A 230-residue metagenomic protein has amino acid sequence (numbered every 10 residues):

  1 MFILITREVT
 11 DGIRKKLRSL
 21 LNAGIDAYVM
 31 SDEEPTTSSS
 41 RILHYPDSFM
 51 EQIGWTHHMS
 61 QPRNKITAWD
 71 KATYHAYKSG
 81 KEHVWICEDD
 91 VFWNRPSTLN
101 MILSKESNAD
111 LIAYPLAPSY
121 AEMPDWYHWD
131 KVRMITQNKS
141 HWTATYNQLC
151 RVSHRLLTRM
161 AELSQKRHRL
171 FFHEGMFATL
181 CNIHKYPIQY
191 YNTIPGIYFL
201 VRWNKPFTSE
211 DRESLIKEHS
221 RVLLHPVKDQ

Functional and structural regions predicted by a protein language model:
M1-V9: A conserved hydrophobic helix/loop-capping motif in glycosyltransferases and polysaccharide synthases
E8-G12, D90-N94: Short acidic, S/G/P-rich loop/turn micro-motifs used as interaction or catalytic elements
V9-A23: Short, well-formed alpha-helical segments that are part of the catalytic scaffolds of diverse glycosyltransferases
S31-K81: Active-site-proximal specificity loops/subdomain of glycosyltransferases
K81, S107-L111, Y186: Short, high-confidence coil segments that cap the C-terminus of an alpha-helix and link into the following beta-strand
K81-F92: Short beta-strand-to-loop acidic/aromatic patch adjacent to the donor-nucleotide binding site
F92-T179: Conserved catalytic core of nucleotide-sugar-dependent glycosyltransferases
L163-Q230: C-terminal catalytic/acceptor-binding lobe
